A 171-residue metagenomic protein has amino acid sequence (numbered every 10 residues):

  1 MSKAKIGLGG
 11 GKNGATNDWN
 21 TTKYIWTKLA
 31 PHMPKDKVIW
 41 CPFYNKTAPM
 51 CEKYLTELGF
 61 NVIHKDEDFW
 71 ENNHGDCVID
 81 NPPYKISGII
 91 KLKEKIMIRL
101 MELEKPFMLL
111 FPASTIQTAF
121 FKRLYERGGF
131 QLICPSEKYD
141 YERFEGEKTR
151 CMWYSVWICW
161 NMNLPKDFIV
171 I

Functional and structural regions predicted by a protein language model:
M1-I171: Class I S-adenosyl-L-methionine-dependent methyltransferase catalytic core
